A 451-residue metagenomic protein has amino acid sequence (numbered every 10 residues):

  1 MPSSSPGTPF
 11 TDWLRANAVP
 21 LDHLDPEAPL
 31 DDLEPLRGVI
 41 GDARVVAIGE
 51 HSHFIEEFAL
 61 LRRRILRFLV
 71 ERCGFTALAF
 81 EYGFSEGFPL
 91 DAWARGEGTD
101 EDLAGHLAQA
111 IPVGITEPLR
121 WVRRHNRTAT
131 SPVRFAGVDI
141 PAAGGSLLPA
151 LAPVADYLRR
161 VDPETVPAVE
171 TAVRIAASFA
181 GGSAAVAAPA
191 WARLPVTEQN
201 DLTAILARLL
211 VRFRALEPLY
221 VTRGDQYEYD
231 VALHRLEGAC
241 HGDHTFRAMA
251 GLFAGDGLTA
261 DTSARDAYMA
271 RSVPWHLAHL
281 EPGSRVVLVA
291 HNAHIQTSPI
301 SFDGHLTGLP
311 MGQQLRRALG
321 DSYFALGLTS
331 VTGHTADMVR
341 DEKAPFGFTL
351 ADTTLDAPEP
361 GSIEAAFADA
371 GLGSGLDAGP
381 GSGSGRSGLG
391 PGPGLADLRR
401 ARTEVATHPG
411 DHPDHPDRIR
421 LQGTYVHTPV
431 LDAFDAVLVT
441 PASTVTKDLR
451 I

Functional and structural regions predicted by a protein language model:
M1-I451: Structured catalytic-domain cores with a bias toward divalent-metal coordination
